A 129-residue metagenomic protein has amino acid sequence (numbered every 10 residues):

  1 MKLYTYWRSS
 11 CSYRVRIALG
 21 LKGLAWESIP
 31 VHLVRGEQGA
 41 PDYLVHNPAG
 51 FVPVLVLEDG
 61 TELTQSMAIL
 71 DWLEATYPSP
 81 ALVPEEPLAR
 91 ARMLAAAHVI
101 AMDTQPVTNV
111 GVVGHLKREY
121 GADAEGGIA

Functional and structural regions predicted by a protein language model:
M1-G126: GST-like domain detector, emphasizing the conserved glutathione-binding G-site in the N-terminal thioredoxin-like
